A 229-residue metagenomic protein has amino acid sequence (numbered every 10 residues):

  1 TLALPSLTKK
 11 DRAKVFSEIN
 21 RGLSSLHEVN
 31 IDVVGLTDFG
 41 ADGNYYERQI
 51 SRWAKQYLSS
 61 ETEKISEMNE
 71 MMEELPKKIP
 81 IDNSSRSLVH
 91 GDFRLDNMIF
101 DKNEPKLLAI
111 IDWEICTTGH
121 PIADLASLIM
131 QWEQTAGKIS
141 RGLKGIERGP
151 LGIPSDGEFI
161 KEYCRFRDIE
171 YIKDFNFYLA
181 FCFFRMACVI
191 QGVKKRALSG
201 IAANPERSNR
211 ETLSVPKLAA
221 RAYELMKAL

Functional and structural regions predicted by a protein language model:
T1-L7, T135-L151: Short, flexible, glycine-rich and Lys/Arg-enriched loop motifs at helix boundaries that contact anionic partners
T1-L88, D101-E104: ATP-binding pocket architecture of kinase catalytic cores
P5-K9, S87, I99-A109, E170-Y171 (+2 more regions): Conserved NTP-binding catalytic cores of kinases and kinase-like/nucleotidyltransferase enzymes across multiple kinase
V15-I19, K64-E67, D92, P121-D124 (+3 more regions): An acidic site on a long C-lobe helix of protein kinase domains
L23-E28, P76-A123, S127-I129, A136: Active-site acidic catalytic loop and adjacent metal/ATP-binding pocket of ATP-dependent phosphoryl transfer enzymes
G40-A41, E170-C182: All-alpha amphipathic helical-bundle segments outside canonical DNA-binding/catalytic cores that form hydrophobic
L58, K64, L143-L151, E158 (+2 more regions): ATP/Mg2+ or Mg2+-diphosphate-binding catalytic cores that bind nucleotide phosphates or diphosphates via glycine-rich
